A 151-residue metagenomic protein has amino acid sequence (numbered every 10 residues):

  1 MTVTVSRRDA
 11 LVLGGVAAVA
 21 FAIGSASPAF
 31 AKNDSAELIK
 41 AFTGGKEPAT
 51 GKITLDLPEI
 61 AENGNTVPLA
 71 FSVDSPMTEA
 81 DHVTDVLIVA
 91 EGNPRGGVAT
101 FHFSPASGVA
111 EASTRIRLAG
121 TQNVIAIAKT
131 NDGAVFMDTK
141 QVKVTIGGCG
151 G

Functional and structural regions predicted by a protein language model:
M1-A18: N-terminal secretory signal peptides and thylakoid transit peptides that target proteins across membranes
G24-T54: C-terminal segment of N-terminal export signals and the immediately downstream linker at the start of the mature
P68-P76: Short edge beta-strand/loop segments characteristic of extracellular beta-sandwich folds
P94-R117: An anionic, turn-rich surface loop/hairpin at beta-sheet edges that serves as a generic interaction/coordination patch
A119-N123: Extracellular Ig-like/FN3 beta-sandwich strand-entry sites
N131-M137: Short acidic/polar inter-strand loop motif in beta-rich domains
Q141-T145: Short beta-strand edge segments in extracellular beta-sheet folds
